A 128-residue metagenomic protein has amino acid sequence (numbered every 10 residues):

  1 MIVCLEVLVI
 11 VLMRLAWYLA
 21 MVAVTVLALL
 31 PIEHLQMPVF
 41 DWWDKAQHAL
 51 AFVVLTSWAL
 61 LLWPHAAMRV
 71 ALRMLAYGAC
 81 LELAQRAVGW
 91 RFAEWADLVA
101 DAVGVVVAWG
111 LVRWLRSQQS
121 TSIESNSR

Functional and structural regions predicted by a protein language model:
M1-L60, M74: "…centered on the first transmembrane helix and the immediately adjacent amphipathic helix/loop
M1-V7, Q118-R128: Membrane-interfacial, low-structure loops and terminal tails that flank and connect transmembrane helices in multi-pass
V11-L15, W63-A71, E94-W95: Membrane-helix interface segments
V24-A28, M74-E82, V105, W109: Alpha-helical transmembrane segments of multi-pass membrane proteins
L30-P31, P64, G89, R116: Short helix-capping/hinge motifs at transmembrane helix termini and TM-loop junctions
H34-W42, L81-V106: Interfacial helix-loop-helix junctions of multi-pass membrane proteins
L50-A67, V105-R116: Membrane-interfacial alpha-helical segments at the cytosolic side of multi-pass membrane proteins
L55, L62-Q85: Membrane-embedded catalytic cores of phosphoryl/pyrophosphoryl-handling enzymes
